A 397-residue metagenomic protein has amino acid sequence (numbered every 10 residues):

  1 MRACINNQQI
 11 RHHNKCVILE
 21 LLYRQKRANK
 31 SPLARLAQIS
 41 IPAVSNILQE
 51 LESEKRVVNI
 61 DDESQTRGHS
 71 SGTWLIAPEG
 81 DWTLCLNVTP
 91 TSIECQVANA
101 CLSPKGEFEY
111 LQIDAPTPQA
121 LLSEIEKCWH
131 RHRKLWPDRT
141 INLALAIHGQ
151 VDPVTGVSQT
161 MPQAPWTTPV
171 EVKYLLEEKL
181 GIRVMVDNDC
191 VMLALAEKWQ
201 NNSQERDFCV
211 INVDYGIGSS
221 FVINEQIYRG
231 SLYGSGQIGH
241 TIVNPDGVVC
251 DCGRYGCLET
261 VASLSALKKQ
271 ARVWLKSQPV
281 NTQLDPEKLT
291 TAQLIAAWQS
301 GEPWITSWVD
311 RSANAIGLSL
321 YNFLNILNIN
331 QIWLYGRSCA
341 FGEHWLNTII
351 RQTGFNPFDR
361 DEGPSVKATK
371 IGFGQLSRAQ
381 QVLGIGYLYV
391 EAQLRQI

Functional and structural regions predicted by a protein language model:
M1-D62, T66-S70, L75-E109, I113-R139 (+1 more regions): ATP-binding/phosphotransfer module of carbohydrate and carboxylate kinases, centering on a glycine-rich
T91-I93, Q150-D152, G218: Short, acidic Gly/Pro/Ser/Thr-rich loop/turn segments
N99, P153, V222: Short, acidic, Ser/Thr-enriched surface-loop or helix-capping motifs
E107, T117-L121, T167-T168, L175-Q299: Glycine/GP-enriched mid-protein hinge/lid loop-to-helix segment characteristic of carbohydrate kinases
E107-D207, E343-F355: Glycine-rich phosphate-binding loop and adjoining helix at the ATP-binding site of ATP-dependent phosphoryl-transfer
H148-V151, D214-G216, S338-C339: Short glycine-rich anion-binding loops that position phosphate/pyrophosphate groups of nucleotides and phosphorylated
